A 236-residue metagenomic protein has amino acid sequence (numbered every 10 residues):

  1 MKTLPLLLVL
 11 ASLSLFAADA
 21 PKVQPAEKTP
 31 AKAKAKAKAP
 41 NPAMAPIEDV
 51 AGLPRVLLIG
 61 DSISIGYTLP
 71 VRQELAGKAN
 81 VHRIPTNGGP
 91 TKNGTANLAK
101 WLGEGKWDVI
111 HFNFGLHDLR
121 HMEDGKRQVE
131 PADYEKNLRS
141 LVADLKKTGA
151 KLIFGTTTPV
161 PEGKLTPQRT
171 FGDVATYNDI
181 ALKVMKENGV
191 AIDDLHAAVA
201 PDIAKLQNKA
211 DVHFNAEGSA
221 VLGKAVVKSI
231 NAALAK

Functional and structural regions predicted by a protein language model:
M1-P5: Positively charged n-region of N-terminal signal peptides that target proteins for export
L7-L10, S219: Small-residue packing motifs within transmembrane alpha-helices
L10, Q24-E27, K34, A143 (+1 more regions): N-terminal non-cleavable signal-anchor helices
L10-A17: Hydrophobic h-region of N-terminal signal peptides that target proteins for export in Gram-negative bacteria
A20-I110: Serine-esterase "nucleophile elbow" of acetyl-processing enzymes
D49, Q73-N80, N93-K236: Alpha-helical cap/lid subdomain in secreted, periplasmic, or secretory-pathway luminal O-acyl-processing enzymes
